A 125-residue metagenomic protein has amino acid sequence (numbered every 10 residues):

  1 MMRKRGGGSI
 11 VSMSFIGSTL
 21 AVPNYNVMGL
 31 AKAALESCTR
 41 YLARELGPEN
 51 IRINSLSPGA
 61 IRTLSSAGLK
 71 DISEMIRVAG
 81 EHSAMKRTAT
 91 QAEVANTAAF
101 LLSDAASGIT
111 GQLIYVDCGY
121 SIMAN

Functional and structural regions predicted by a protein language model:
M2-F15, P48-I51, Q112: Active-site loop of short-chain dehydrogenase/reductase
F15, P23-V27, S65: Conserved catalytic loop/helix region of short-chain dehydrogenase/reductase
L20, A99, T110-N125: Short C-terminal tail/terminal secondary-structure segment of NAD(P)H-dependent dehydrogenase/reductase domains
A21-Y25, L30, G47, E81 (+1 more regions): Active-site "substrate specificity/gating" loop of NAD(P)-dependent dehydrogenases, especially the short-chain
A31, T39: Active-site helix of classical SDR
R44-P48, S107: Alpha-helical segment proximal to the catalytic Tyr-Lys
I53, S57-G68, V116: Short, flexible catalytic-loop segment of classical short-chain dehydrogenase/reductase
S83-V94, A105: A conserved structural motif in NAD(P)-dependent oxidoreductases
